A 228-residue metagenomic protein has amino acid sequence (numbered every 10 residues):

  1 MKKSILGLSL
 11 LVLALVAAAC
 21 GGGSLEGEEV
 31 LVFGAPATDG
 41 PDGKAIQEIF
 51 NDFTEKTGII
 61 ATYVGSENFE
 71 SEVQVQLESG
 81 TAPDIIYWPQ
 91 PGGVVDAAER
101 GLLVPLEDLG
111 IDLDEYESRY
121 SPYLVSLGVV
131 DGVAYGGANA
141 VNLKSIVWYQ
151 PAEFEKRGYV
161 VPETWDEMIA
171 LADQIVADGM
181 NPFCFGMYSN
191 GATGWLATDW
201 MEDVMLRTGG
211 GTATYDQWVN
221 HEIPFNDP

Functional and structural regions predicted by a protein language model:
M1-S4: Positively charged n-region of N-terminal signal peptides that target proteins for export
C20-R100, L109-S118, G132, R157 (+1 more regions): Conserved N-terminal structural module of periplasmic/extracytoplasmic solute-binding proteins
P91-I146, I169, I175, L196 (+1 more regions): Hinge/lid segment of periplasmic solute-binding proteins
Y135-G136, A177-N190: Bilobed periplasmic-binding protein-like "clamshell/Venus-flytrap" ligand-binding domains
Y159-I169: Donor nucleotide-sugar recognition loop
A172-D173, W218-P228: Glycine-centered hinge/linker elements that transmit conformational signals in sensory and ligand-binding systems
